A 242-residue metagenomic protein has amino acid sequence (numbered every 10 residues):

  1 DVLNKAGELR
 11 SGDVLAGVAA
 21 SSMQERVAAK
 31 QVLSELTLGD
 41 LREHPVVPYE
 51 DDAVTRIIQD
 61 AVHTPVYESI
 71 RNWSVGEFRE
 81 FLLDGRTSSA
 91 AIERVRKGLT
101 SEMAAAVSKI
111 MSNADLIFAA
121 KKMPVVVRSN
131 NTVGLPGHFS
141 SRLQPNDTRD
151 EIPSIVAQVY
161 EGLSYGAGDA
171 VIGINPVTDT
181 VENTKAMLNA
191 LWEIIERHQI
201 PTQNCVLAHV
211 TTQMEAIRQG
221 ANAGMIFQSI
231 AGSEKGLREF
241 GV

Functional and structural regions predicted by a protein language model:
D1-M123: Long, compositionally biased, glycine/small-hydrophobic-enriched stretches that function as flexible linkers, tethers
I58, V66, G137-S154: Active-site mouth loops of central-metabolism enzymes
I117-T132, V177-L191, Q213, G236-V242: Active-site-adjacent beta->alpha loops and helix N-cap segments on the catalytic face of soluble alpha/beta enzymes
G137-N146, A170-G173, I200-A208, M225-S229: Hydrophobic faces of well-ordered beta-strands that scaffold small-molecule active sites in alpha/beta enzyme cores
S154-V156, V210-A223: Catalytic cores of alpha/beta
G162: Conserved, mostly hydrophobic/aromatic
R218-V242: Phosphate/diphosphate-binding glycine-rich loops and adjacent basic-rich segments that engage nucleotide
